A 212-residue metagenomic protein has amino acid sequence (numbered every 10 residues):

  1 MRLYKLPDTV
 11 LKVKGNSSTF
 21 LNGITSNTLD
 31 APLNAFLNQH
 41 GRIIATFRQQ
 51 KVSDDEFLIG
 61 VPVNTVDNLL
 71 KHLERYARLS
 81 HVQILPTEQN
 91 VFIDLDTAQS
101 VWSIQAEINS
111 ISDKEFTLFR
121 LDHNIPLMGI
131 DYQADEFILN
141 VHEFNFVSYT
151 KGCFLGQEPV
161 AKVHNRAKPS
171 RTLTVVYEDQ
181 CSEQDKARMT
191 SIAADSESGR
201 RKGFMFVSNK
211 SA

Functional and structural regions predicted by a protein language model:
M1-T46, K51-D54: Acidic, proline/glycine-enriched N-terminal capping motif
R2-K14, R48-L127: Acidic, low-complexity central loop/insert segments
G15-D30, V52, V63-T65, M128-D131 (+1 more regions): A generic short-segment signal for beta-strand/edge and adjacent turn/coil regions
N16, L79, V101-A106, Y132 (+2 more regions): N-terminal functional modules and adjacent low-complexity/disordered segments of proteins
N16-N22, V66-L70, A106-E107, C181-K186 (+1 more regions): Short, conserved charged micro-motifs
N22-D30, N64, K71-L79, N165-K168: Short, intrinsically disordered, mixed-charge
D30, N38-Q39, I43, F47 (+6 more regions): Glycine-rich, small/acidic residue-mixed loop/short-helix segments
V101, T150-K151: Short, surface-exposed secondary-structure edge patches
